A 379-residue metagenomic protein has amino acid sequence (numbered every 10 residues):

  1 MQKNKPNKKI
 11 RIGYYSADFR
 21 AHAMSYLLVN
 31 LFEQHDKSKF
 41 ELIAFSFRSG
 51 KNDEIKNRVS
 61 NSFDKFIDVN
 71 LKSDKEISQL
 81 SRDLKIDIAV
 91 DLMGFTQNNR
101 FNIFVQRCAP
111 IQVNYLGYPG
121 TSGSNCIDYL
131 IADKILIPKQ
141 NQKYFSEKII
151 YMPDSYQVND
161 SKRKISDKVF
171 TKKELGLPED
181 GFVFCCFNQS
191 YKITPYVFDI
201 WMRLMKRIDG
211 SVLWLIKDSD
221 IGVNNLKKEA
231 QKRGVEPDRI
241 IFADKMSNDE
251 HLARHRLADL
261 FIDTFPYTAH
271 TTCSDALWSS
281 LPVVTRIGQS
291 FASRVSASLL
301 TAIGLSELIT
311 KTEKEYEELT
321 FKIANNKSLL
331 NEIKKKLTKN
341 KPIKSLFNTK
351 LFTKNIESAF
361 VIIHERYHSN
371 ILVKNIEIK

Functional and structural regions predicted by a protein language model:
M1, S124-Y191: A nucleotide-sugar donor-handling region in carbohydrate enzymes
M1-I127, K134-Q142, G210-T349: Conserved nucleotide-cofactor-binding alpha/beta core module
M1-Y14, D18, D160-E174, R366-K379: Non-catalytic membrane-proximal stalk/linker segments that position and tether the catalytic domains
I10-Y15, P178-T194, F198, I356: Conserved donor-binding/catalytic core segment of Leloir-type glycosyltransferases
H22-N30, S190-R203: A conserved mid-protein helix/loop that constitutes part of the nucleotide-sugar donor-binding site
F198, M202-K206, E317, F321 (+1 more regions): A structural alpha-helix within SAM-dependent methyltransferase catalytic domains
N348-E377: C-terminal alpha-helical cap of glycosyltransferases
